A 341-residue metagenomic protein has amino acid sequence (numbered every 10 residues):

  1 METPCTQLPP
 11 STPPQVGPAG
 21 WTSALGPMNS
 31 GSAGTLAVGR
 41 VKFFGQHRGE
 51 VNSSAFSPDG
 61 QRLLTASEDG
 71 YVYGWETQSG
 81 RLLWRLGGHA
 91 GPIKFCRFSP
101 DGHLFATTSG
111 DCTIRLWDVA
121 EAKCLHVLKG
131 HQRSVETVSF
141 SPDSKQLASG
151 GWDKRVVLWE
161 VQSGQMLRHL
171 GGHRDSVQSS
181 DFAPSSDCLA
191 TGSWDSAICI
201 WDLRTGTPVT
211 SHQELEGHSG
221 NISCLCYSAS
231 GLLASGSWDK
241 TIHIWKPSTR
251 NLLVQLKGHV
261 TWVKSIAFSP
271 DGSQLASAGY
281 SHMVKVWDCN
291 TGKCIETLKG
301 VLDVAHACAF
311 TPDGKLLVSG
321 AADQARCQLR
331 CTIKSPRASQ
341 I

Functional and structural regions predicted by a protein language model:
M1-S53, Q61: Intrinsically disordered, low-complexity acidic/Ser/Thr/Pro-rich linker and tail segments in large eukaryotic scaffolds
G39-K42, R81-W84, K123-H126, Q165-R168 (+4 more regions): A structural motif specific to WD40 beta-propellers
F44-V51, G87-I93, K129-V135, G171-V177 (+3 more regions): WD40/WD-repeat beta-propeller blade N-cap
S54, V72-W75, C96, I114-W117 (+9 more regions): WD40-repeat beta-propellers
A55-G60, R97-G102, S139-S144, D181-D187 (+3 more regions): Loop/turn segments within WD40 beta-propeller blades
A66-D69, T107-D111, S149-D153, T191-D195 (+3 more regions): Conserved strand-to-loop turn within each blade of WD40 beta-propeller repeats
Y71, T113, Q132, R155 (+8 more regions): A conserved positional marker within WD40/Gbeta-like beta-propeller blades
T77-S79, V119-E121, V161-S163, L203-G206 (+3 more regions): Short loop/turn segments that connect beta-strands within beta-propeller blades
